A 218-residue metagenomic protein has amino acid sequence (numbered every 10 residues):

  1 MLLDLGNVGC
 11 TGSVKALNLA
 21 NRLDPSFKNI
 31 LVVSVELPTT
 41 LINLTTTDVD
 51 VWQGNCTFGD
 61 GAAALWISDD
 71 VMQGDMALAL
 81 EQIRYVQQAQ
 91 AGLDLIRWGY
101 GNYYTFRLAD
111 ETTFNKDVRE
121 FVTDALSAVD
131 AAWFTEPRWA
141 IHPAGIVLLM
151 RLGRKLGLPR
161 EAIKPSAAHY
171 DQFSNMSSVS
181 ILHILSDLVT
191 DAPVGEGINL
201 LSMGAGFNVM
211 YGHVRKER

Functional and structural regions predicted by a protein language model:
M1, P25-I30, W52-Q53, G61-A62 (+3 more regions): Short coil/turn connectors at secondary-structure junctions
L3-C10, V49-N55: Flexible, glycine/proline-enriched loop segments at strand-loop-helix junctions that form or flank small-ligand binding
D4-F27, P137-R218: Claisen-condensing/thiolase-fold acyl-transfer catalytic domains that form or cleave C-C bonds in fatty acid
C10, L37, G59-D60, G206: Conserved A3 ("GATE") glycine/threonine-rich loop of ANL adenylate-forming enzymes
L31-S34, A79: A structural signal for short, well-ordered beta-strand segments and their strand-loop junctions that often border
S34-Q53, R84-Y100, I146-R154, N175-H183: Active-site-adjacent elements of ketosynthase-type condensing enzymes
L44-K116, E120, D124, M203 (+1 more regions): Condensing-enzyme catalytic core mediating Claisen C-C bond formation in acyl metabolism
T113-R154: Long, repeat-rich segments with strong aromatic
